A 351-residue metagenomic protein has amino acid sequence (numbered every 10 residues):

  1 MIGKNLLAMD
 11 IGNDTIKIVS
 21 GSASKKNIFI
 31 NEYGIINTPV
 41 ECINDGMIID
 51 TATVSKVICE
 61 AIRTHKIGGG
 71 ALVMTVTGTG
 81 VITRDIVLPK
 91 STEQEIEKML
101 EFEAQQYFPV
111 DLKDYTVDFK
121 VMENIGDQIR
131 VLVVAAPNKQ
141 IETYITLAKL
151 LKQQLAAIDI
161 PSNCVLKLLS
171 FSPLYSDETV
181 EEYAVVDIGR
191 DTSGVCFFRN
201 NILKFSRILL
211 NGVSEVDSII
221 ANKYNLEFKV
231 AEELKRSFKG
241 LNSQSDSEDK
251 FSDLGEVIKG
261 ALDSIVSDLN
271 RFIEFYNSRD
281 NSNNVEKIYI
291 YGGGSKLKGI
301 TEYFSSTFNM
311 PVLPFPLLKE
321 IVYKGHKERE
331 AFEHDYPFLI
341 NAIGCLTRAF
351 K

Functional and structural regions predicted by a protein language model:
M1-E103, E142-Y144, K152-Q154: Non-catalytic, solvent-exposed interaction/assembly segments
M1-N37, G70-T75, D127, L174-F205 (+2 more regions): Gly/Thr-rich phosphate-binding beta-strand-loop-beta motif of the actin/hexokinase/Hsp70
P39-N44, I141-K167, P173, N200-Q244: Glycine-rich phosphate-binding loop plus the immediately following alpha-helix
I58-A71, L226, N270-K287: Phosphate/pyrophosphate-binding loops at sites that engage ATP/ADP/AMP, CoA/4′-phosphopantetheine, polyphosphate
T75-P173, K287, L317-Y323, F338-N341: Active-site neighborhood for divalent-cation/phosphate handling
K167, S295, L313-K351: Glycine-rich phosphate-binding/hydrolytic loop that grips phosphoryl groups
K223, L234-V285, G294: Adenine-nucleotide phosphate-binding core of ATP-dependent small-molecule kinases
N283-L313, K319: Glycine-rich phosphate-binding loops at beta-strand->alpha-helix junctions
